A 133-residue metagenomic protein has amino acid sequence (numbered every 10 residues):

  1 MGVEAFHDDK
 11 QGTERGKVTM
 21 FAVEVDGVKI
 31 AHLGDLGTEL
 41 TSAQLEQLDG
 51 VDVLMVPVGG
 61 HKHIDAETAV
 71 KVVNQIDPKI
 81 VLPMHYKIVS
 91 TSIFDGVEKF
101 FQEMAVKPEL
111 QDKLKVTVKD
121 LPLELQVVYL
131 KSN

Functional and structural regions predicted by a protein language model:
M1-D49, H61-I64, Q111-N133: Core dinuclear metal-dependent hydrolase active-site scaffold
D8, G60-H61, Y86-T91: Short histidine/acidic/glycine/proline-rich micro-motifs that form metal- and phosphate-coordinating active-site loops
V23-D26, G50-D52, I93-Q102: A generic short-segment signal for beta-strand/edge and adjacent turn/coil regions
V28-K29, D35, V70-K71, D77-L82 (+2 more regions): A broad "ordered helical/assembly scaffold" signature
S42-Q44, A66-E67, I93-V97: Conserved strand-to-helix beginnings and helix N-cap segments that scaffold or border functional pockets
E46-D49, K71-N74, Q102: Replace "anionic and nucleotidyl ligands
D52-V56, G60, A66-Y86: Proline-aspartate-enriched helix->loop->beta-strand connector
I80-N133: Binuclear metal-ion centers of metallo-dependent hydrolases, dominated by the metallo-beta-lactamase
